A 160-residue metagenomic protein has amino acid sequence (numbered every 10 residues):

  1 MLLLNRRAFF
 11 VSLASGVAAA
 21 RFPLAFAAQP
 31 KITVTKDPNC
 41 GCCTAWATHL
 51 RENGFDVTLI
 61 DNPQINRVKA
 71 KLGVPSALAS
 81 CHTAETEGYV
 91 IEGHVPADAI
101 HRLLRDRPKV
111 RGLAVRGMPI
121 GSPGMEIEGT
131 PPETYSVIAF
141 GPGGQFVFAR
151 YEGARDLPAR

Functional and structural regions predicted by a protein language model:
M1-V17: N-terminal secretory signal peptides and thylakoid transit peptides that target proteins across membranes
A25-A27: Boundary at the C-terminal end of the N-terminal hydrophobic targeting segment
P30-A45: Local sequence-structure signature of Cys/Sec-based thiol-disulfide redox active-site neighborhoods
N39-C42, N66, L72-S76, C81: Conserved nucleotide-cofactor-binding alpha/beta core module
W46, D61-Q64, P96-I100: Stable alpha-helical elements in mature extracytoplasmic
V57-V68, L78, T86: Thiol-based oxidoreductase modules, predominantly thioredoxin-like and allied folds used for disulfide exchange
K71, A77-R160: Thiol/selenol-based redox catalytic cores and closely related redox-interacting motifs
